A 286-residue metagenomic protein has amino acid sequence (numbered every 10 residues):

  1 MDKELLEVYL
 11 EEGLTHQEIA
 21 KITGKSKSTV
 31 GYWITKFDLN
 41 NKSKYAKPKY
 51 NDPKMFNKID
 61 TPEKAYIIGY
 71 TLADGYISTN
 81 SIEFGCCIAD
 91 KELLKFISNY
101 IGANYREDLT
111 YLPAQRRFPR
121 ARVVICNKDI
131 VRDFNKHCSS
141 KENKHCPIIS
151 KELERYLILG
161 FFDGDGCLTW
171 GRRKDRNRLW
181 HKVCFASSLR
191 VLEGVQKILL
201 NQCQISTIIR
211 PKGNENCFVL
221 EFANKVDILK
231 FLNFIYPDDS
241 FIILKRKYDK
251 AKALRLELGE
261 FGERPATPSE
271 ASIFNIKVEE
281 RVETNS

Functional and structural regions predicted by a protein language model:
M1-S286: Internal intein/HINT superfamily modules and their associated LAGLIDADG
